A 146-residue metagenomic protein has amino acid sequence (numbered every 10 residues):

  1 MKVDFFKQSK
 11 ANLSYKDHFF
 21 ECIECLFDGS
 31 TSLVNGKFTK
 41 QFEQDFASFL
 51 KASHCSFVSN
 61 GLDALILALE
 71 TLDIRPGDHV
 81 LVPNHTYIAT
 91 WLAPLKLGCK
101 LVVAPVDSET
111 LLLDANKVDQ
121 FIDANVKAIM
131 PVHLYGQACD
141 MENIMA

Functional and structural regions predicted by a protein language model:
M1-T71, R75, K96: Conserved PLP-binding active-site segment in aminotransferase class I/II-type PLP enzymes
E70-A146: PLP-dependent aminotransferase-like
